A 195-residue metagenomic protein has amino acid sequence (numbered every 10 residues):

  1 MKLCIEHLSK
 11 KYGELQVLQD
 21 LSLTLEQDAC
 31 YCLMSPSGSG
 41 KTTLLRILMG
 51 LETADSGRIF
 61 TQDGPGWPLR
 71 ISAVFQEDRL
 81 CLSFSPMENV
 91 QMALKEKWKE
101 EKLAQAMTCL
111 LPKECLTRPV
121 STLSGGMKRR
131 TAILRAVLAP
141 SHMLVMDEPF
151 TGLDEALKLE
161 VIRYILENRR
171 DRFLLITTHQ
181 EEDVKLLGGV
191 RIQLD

Functional and structural regions predicted by a protein language model:
M34-P36: The feature captures the beta-strand-to-loop junction immediately N-terminal to the Walker
M49: Helix-to-loop junction immediately C-terminal to a conserved catalytic motif
E77, F84-W98, K102: Q-loop/switch helix immediately C-terminal to the Walker
E100-C115: Conserved ABC ATPase "signature" region
P119-M127: Conserved ABC ATPase signature
L144-E148: Catalytic Walker B motif of ABC-type/P-loop ATPase nucleotide-binding domains
